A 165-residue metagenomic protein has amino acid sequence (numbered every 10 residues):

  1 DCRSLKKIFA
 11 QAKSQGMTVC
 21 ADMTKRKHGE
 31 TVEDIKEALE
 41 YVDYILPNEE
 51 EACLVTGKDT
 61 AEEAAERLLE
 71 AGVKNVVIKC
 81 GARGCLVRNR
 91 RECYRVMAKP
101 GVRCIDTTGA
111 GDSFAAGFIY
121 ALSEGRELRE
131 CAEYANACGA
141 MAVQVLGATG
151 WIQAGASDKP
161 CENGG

Functional and structural regions predicted by a protein language model:
D1-Y44, E49-Y94, R126: Ribokinase/PfkB-type carbohydrate-kinase core domain
A71, N75-I78, K99-P160, G164: Conserved post-catalytic alpha-helical subdomain immediately downstream of the catalytic base and nucleotide-binding
